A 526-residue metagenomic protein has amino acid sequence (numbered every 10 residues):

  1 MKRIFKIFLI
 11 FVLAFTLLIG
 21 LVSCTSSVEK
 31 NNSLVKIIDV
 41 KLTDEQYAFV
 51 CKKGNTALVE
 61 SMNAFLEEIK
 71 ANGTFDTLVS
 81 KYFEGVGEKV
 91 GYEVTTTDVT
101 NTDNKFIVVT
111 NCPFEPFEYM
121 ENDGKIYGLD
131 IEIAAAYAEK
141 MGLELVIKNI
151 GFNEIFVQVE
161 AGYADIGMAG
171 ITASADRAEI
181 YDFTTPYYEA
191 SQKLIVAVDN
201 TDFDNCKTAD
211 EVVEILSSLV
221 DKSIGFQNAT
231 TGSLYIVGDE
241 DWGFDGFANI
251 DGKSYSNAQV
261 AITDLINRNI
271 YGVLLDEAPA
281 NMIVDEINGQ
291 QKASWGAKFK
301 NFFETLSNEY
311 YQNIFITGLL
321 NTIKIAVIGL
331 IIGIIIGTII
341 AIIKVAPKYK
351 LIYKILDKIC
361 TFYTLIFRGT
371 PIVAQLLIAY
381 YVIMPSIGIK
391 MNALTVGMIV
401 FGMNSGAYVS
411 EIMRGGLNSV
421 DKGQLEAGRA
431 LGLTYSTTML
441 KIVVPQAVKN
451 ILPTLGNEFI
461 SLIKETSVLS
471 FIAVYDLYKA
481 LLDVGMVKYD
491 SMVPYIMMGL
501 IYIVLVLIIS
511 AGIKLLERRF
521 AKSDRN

Functional and structural regions predicted by a protein language model:
M1-F11: Bacterial N-terminal signal peptides that target proteins for export
G20-S23: C-terminal motif of bacterial Sec signal peptides marking the signal peptidase cleavage site
T25, T110-F114, K148-N153, G162 (+5 more regions): Beta->alpha turn/N-cap motifs
N31-T43, I131, A135, E139 (+3 more regions): Acidic, polar ligand-binding/catalytic clefts
K41-E88, I131-K140, A197-E214, S218-T231 (+4 more regions): Extended ligand-binding regions for polar small-molecule ligands
Y47, L58-G85, V94-T95, T100-I171 (+2 more regions): Extracytoplasmic small-molecule ligand-binding "clamshell" domains of the periplasmic binding protein/Venus flytrap
K53, S294-N526: Transmembrane alpha-helices and adjacent helix-loop boundaries
V108, C112-P116, D123-E139, E189-S256 (+1 more regions): Bilobed "Venus flytrap"/periplasmic-binding protein-like clamshell domains and structurally analogous long
